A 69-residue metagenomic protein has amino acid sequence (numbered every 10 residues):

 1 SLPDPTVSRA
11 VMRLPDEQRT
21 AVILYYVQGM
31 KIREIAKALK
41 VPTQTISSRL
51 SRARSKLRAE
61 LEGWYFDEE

Functional and structural regions predicted by a protein language model:
S1-M12: Acidic, proline/glycine-rich intrinsically disordered inter-domain spacer in sigma factors
V11-R19: Short helix-coil-helix linker/hinge
D16, V27, R52: Short, conserved catalytic or interaction motifs in soluble domains
A21-Y25: A short pre-motif secondary-structure segment
Q28-G29, E34: Flexible coil/turn residues that form the inter-helical turn or adjacent wing/linker of helix-turn-helix
R33, L39-G63: DNA-recognition helix of helix-turn-helix
D67-E69: Intrinsically disordered, low-complexity basic tails/linkers immediately adjacent to helix-turn-helix/homeobox/MYB/SANT
